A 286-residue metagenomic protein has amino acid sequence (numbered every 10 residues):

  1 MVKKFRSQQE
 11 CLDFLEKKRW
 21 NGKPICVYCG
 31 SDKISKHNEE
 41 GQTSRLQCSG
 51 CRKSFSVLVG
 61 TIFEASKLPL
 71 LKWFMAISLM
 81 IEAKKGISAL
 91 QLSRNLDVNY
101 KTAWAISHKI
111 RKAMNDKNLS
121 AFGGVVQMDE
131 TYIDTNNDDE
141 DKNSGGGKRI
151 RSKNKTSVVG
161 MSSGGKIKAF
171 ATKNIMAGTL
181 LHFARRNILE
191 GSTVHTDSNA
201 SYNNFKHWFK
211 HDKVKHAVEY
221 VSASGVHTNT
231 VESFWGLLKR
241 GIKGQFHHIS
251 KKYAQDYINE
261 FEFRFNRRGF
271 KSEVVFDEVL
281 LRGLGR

Functional and structural regions predicted by a protein language model:
M1-R286: Residue-level recognition of single "structural anchor" positions that define or cap local secondary structure
